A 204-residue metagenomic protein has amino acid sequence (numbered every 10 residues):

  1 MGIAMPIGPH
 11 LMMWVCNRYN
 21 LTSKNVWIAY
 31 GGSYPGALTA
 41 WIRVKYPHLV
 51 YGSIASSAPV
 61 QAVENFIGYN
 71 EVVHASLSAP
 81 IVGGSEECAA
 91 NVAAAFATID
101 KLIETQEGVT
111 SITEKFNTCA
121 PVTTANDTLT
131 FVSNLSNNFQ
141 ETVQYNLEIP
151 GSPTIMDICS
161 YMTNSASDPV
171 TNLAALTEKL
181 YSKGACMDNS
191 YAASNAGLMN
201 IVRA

Functional and structural regions predicted by a protein language model:
M1-Y19: Alpha/beta-hydrolase active-site loop
I3-A4, G31, M199: Short amphipathic alpha-helical molecular recognition features
V15, A37-A40: Eukaryotic intrinsically disordered and solvent-exposed regulatory patches
C16-T22, Y51-G52: Substrate-binding/catalytic groove segments of enzymes that remodel or degrade extracellular structural polymers
L21-Y34, L38: Alpha/beta-hydrolase fold nucleophile elbow
W41-A204: Alpha/beta-hydrolase
